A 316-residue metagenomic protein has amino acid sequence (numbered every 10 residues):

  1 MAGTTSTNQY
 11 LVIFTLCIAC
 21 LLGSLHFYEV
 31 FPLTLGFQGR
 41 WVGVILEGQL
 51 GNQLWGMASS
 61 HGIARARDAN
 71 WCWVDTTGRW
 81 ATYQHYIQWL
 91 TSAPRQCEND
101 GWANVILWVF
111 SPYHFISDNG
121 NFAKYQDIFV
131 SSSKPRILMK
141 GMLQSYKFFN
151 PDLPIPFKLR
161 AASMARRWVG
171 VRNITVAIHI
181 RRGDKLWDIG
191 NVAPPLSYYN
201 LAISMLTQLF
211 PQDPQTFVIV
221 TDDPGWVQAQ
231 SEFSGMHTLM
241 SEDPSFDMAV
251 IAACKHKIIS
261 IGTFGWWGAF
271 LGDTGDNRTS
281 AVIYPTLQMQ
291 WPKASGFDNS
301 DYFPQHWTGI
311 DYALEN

Functional and structural regions predicted by a protein language model:
A2-L33: N-terminal signal-anchor transmembrane helix specifying type II single-pass membrane topology of secretory-pathway
F14-S24, Q288-N316: Leloir-type glycosyltransferase catalytic cores
L33-G48: Nucleotide-activated donor-dependent transferases that construct or modify glycoconjugates
R40, T76-P214, F303, I310-N316: Secretory-pathway luminal glycosyltransferase catalytic domains
L46-W55, W187, A193: A short, glycine/small-residue-rich beta-strand->loop->alpha-helix junction that serves as a flexible
Q49-L50, T77-A81, L143-S145, R181-K185 (+4 more regions): Short, solvent-exposed loop/turn segments at secondary-structure junctions
Q53-R65, Y199-T207: Histidine-anchored nucleotide/phosphate-binding helix
L209-P292: Donor-binding and catalytic core of enzymes assembling or modifying cell-surface/extracellular glycoconjugates
